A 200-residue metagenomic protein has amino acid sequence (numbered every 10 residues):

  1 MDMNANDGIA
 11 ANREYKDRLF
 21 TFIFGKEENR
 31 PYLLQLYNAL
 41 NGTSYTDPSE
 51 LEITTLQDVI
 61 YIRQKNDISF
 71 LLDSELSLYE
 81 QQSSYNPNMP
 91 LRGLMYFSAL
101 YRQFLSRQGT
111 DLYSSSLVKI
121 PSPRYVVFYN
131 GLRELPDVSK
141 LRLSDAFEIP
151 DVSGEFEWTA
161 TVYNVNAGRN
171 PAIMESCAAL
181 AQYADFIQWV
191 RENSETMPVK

Functional and structural regions predicted by a protein language model:
M1-K200: Elongated, amphipathic alpha-helical interaction scaffolds
